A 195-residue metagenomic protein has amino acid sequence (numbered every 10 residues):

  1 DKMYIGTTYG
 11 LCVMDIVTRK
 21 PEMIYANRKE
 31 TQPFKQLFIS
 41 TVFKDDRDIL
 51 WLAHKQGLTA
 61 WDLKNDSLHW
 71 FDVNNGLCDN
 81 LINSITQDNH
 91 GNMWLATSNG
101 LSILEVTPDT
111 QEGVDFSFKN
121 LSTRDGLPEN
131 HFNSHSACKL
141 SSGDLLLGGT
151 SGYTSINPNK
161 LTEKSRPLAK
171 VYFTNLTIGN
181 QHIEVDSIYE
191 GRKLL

Functional and structural regions predicted by a protein language model:
D1-T7: Solenoidal tandem-repeat scaffolds enriched in leucines and small polar residues
M3, D15-I16: C-terminal or otherwise distal, non-catalytic regulatory regions appended to signaling enzyme catalytic cores
E22-T41, H54-Q56, W61, S67-H90 (+1 more regions): Residue-level "micro-hotspots" composed of small/polar
